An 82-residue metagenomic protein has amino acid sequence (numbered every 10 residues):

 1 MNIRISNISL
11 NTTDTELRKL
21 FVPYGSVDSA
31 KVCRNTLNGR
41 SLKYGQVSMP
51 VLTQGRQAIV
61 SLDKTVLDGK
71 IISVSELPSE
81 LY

Functional and structural regions predicted by a protein language model:
M1-L10: Conserved short N-terminal element of RNA/RNP-binding modules in eukaryotic RBPs
N2, S29-K31, I71-S73: Residues at or immediately flanking beta-strands
S6, Q46-P50: Short hydrophobic/aromatic beta-strand micro-patches that form the beta-sheet surface supporting nucleotide- or nucleic
T12, S41: Solvent-exposed hydroxyl-ligand-binding patches built from regularly spaced Ser/Thr and small hydrophobics
K19-P23, M49-P78: RNA recognition motif
A30-R40, L77-S79: RNA-recognition motif
